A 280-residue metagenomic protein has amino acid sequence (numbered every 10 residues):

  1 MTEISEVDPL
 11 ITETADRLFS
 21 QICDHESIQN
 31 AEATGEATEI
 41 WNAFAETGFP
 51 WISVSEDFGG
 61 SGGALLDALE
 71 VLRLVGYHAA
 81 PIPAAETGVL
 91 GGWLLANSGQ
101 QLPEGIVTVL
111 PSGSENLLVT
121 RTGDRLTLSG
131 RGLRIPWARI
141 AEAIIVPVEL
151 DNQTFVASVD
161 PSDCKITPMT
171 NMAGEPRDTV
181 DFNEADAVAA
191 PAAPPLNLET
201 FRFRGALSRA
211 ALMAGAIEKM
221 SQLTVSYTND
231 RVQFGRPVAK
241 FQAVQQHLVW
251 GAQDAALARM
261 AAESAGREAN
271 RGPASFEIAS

Functional and structural regions predicted by a protein language model:
M1-Y77, F203-S280: Alpha-helical interface subdomain recognition
S61-G62, I82-G88: Active-site nucleophile and cofactor-binding loops and adjacent substrate-binding regions of central metabolic enzymes
E70-L74, L90-N97: Generic beta-strand or strand-like secondary-structure segments
I82-P83, W93, S98-E218: FAD-binding core of flavoproteins
